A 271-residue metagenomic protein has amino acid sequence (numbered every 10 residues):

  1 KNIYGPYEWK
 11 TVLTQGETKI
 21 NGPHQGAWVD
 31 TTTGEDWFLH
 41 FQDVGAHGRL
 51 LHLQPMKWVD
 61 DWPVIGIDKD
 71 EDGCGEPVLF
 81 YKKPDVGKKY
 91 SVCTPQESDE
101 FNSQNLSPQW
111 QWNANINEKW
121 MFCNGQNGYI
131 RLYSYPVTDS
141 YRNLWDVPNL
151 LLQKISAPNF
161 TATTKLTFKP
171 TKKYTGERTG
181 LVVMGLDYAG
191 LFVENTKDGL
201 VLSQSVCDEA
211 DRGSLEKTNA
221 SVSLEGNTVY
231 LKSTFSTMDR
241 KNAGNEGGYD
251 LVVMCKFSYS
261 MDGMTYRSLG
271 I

Functional and structural regions predicted by a protein language model:
K1-I271: Carbohydrate-active catalytic/glycan-binding domains of CAZyme proteins, especially the secreted or lumenal ectodomains
